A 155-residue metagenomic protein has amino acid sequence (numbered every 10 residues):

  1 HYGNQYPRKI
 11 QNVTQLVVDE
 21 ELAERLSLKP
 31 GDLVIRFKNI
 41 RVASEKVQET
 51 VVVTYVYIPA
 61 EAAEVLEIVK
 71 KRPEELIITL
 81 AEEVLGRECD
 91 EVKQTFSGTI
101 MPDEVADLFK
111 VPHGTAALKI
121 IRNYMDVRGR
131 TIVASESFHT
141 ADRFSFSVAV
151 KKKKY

Functional and structural regions predicted by a protein language model:
N4-Y155: C-terminal all-alpha effector/ligand-binding and dimerization domain of prokaryotic HTH-type transcriptional repressors
